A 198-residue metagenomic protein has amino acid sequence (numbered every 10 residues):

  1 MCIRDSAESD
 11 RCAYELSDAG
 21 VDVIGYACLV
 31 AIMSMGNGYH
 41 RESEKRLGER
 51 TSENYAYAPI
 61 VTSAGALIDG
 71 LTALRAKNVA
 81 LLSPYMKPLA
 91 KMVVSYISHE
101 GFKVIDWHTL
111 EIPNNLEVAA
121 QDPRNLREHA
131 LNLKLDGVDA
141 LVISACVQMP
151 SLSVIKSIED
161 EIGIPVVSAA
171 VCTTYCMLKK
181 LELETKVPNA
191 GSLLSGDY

Functional and structural regions predicted by a protein language model:
M1-I3: Short, small-residue-biased leader/transition segments that mark boundaries at the very start of proteins
E8-Y14, D122-K134, P150-L152: A short, acidic, amphipathic alpha-helical segment used as a generic capping/interface helix at domain edges
A13-Y57: Glycine/small-residue-rich loop that forms an oxyanion/phosphate-binding "nest" at active or ligand-binding sites
V21-A27, A80-L82, V138-C146: Periplasmic-binding protein-like
R46-R50, Y55-P113, S195: Conserved beta-alpha
P59-L71, A76, A130, K134 (+3 more regions): Hydrophobic structural segments
P88-A145: Active-site rim beta-loop-alpha module in soluble metabolic enzymes
S168-Y198: C-terminal functional extensions of proteins
